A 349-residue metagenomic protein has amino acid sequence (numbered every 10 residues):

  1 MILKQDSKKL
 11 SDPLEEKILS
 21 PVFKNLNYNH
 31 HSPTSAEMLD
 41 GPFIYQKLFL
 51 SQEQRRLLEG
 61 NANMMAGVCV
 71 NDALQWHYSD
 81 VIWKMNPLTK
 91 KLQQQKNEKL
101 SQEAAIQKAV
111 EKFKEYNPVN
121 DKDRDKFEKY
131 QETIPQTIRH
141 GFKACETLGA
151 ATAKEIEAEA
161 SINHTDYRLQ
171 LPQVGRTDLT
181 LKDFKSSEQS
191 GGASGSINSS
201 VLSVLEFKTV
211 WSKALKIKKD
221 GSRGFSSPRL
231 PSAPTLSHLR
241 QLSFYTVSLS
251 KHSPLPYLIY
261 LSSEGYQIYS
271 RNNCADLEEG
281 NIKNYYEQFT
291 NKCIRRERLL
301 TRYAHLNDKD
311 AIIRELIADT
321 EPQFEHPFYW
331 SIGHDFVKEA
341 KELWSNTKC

Functional and structural regions predicted by a protein language model:
Q5-K84, Q131-I134, E157: Nuclease catalytic cores
C69, A73-A160: A non-catalytic, helix-rich entry segment at domain boundaries
V70, T177-E188, G195-R229, Y245: Conserved catalytic cores of phosphodiester-cleaving nucleases, focusing on short active-site segments
A151-V201: Active-site metal-binding core of divalent-cation-utilizing nuclease and nuclease-like domains
P172, T235-H238: Active-site-proximal structural scaffolding
I217, P234, S248-C349: Metal-dependent nuclease catalytic regions and adjoining charged, substrate-binding loops involved in nucleic-acid end
P228-L236: Short, contiguous acidic/charged loop-to-helix segments that flank catalytic cores in large enzymes
H238-L249: An active-site-proximal "capping" alpha-helix that borders the catalytic cofactor pocket
